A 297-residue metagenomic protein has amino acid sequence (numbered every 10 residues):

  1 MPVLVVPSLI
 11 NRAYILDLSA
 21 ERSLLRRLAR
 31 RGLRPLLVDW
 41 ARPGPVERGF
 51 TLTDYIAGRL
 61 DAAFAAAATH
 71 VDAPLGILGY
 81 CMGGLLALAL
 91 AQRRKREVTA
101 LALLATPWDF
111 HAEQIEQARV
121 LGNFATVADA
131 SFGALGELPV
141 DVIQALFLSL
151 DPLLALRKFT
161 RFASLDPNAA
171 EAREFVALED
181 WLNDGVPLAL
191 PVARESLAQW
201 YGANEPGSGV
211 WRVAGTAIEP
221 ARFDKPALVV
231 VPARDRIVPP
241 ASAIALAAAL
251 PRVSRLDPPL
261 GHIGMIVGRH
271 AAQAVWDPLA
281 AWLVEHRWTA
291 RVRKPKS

Functional and structural regions predicted by a protein language model:
M1-G44: Short, surface-exposed "cap/lid" segments of acyl-processing enzymes
G49-T69: Alpha/beta-hydrolase active-site loop
A73, L86-P191: Alpha/beta-hydrolase-fold enzymes
I77-G79, L104, V230: Short beta-strand immediately N-terminal to the catalytic nucleophile in serine-hydrolase-like folds
L78-G83, A87: Gly/Ala-rich beta-loop-alpha elbow adjacent to hydrolase catalytic centers
F223, V229-V231, D235: Short beta-strand/loop motif that positions the catalytic acidic residue of the alpha/beta-hydrolase fold
K225, P239-A248: Short alpha-helix in the alpha/beta-hydrolase fold that links the catalytic acid
I237-P240, L260-A274: Catalytic histidine-centered segment of alpha/beta-hydrolase-like enzymes
